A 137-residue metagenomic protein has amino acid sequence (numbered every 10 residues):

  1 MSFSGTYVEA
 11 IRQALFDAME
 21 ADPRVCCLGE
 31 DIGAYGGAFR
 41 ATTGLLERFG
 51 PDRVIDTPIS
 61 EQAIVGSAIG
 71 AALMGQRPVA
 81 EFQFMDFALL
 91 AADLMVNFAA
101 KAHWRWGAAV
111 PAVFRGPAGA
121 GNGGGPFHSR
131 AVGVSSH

Functional and structural regions predicted by a protein language model:
M1-H137: Thiamine diphosphate
